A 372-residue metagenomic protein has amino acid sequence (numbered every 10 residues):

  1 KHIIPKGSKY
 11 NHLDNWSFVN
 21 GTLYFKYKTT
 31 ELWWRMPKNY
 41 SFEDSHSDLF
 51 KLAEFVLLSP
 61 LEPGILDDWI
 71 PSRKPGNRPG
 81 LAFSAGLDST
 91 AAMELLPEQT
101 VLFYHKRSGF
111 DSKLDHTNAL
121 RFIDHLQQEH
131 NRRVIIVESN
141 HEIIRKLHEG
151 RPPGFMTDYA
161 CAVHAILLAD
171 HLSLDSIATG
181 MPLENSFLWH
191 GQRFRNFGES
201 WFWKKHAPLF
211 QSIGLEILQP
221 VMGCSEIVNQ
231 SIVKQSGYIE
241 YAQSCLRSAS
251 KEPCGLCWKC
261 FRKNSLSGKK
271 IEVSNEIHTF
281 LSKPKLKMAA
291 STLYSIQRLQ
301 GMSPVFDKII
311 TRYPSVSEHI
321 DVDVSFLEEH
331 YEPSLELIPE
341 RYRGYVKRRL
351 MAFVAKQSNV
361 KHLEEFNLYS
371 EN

Functional and structural regions predicted by a protein language model:
K1-D14, T22-K26, D48-A53, P60-P79 (+2 more regions): Nucleotide-activated chemistry modules centered on ATP-dependent adenylation/adenylyltransferase
V19-R35: Generic recognition of long tandem-repeat/solenoid scaffolds
T30-L32, S41, D88, G109: Generic "edge-of-domain/loop-turn" microfeature
R35-L57: N-terminal cap/recognition module
A82: Residues at the beta-strand->loop junction immediately N-terminal to the Walker
